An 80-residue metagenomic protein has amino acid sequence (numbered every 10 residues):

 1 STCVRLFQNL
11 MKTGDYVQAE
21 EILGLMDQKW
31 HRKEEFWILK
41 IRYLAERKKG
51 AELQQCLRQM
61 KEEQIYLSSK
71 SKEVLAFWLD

Functional and structural regions predicted by a protein language model:
S1, G24-R32, R58-L67: Solenoid-like repeat scaffolds
L6, K40, V74-L75: Structural register within alpha-helical repeat arrays
N9, Y43-E46, F77-W78: Residue-level signature for tetratricopeptide repeat
Y66-D80: Terminal, low-structured helical/coil segments at or just beyond the last alpha-helical repeat
